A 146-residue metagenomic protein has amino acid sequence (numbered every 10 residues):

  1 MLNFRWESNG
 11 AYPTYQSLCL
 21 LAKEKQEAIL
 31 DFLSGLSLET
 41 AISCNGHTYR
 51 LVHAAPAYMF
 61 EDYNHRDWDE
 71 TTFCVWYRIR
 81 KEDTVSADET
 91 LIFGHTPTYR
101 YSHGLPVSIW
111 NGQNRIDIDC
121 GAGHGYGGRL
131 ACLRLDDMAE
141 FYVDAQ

Functional and structural regions predicted by a protein language model:
M1-A41: Active-site neighborhood of divalent metal-dependent phosphoester bond hydrolases
L2, A55-D83: Active-site-proximal segments of metal-dependent phosphoesterases and phosphodiesterases across multiple
G10-A11, A54-A55, G94, G121: Glycine-centered flexibility sites
D31-S34, C44, H124-G127: A short catalytic or substrate-binding loop motif that flags glycine-/basic-rich loops and adjacent residues that bind
I42-R50: Beta-strand-turn-beta hairpins that frame and shape the catalytic cleft of phosphate-ester-processing enzymes
N45, A54, A145: Surface loops and adjacent helix of pleckstrin homology
Y49-A55, I116-I118: Active-site-proximal beta-strand elements of phosphoester/diester hydrolases
T71-F73, R78-D144: Conserved beta-sheet core of the metallophosphoesterase superfamily
